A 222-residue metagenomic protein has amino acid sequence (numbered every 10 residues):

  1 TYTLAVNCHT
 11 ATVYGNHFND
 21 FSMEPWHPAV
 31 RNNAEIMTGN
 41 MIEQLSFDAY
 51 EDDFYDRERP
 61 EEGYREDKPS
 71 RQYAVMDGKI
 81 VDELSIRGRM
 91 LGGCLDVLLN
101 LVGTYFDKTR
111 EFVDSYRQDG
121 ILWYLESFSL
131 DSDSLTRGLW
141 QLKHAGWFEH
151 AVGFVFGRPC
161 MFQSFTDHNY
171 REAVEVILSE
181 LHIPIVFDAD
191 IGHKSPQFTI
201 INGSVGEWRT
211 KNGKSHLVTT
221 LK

Functional and structural regions predicted by a protein language model:
T1: Rossmann-like NAD(P)(H) cofactor-binding subdomain of soluble oxidoreductases
N7-D96: Conserved anion/nucleotide-ligand pocket segment
T10-V13, G88-R89, D96, I121-W123 (+3 more regions): Structural motif
G15-H17, F47-F54, G93-C94, L101 (+5 more regions): Fold-independent oxyanion-binding glycine-rich loops and adjacent beta-strand/coil segments at enzyme active sites
V81-S85, L122-S129, V155, P159-F162: Glycine-rich phosphate/diphosphate-binding loops and the adjacent beta-loop-alpha structural elements that coordinate
R89-F128, S132-D133: Oxyanion-binding "anion nests"
L130-K222: C-terminal active-site/capping subdomain that shapes the small-molecule cofactor and substrate pocket of enzyme
